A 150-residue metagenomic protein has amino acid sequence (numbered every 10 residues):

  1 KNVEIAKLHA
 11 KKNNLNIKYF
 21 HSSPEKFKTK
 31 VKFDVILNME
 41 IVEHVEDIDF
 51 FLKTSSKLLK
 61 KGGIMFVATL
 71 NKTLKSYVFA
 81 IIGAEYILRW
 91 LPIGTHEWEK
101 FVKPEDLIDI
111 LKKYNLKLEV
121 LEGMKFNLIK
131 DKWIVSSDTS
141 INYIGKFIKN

Functional and structural regions predicted by a protein language model:
K1-S76, P104-L107, G145-K149: Conserved SAM-binding loop
H9-K12, I82-G83, W133-S137: Short low-complexity, flexible loop/linker segments enriched in glycine and/or proline with clustered acidic
K18-F20, E119-E122: General small-molecule cofactor/ligand-binding pocket signal
T69, Y86-D106: Acceptor-substrate binding/catalytic loop of class I
Y77-Y86: Short, flexible, mixed-charge acidic loops at enzyme active sites
W98-L121: Short alpha-helix
K125-L128: Short beta-strand->alpha-helix junction loop in the catalytic core of nucleotide-activated group-transfer enzymes
D131-N150: Core SAM-dependent methyltransferase catalytic element
